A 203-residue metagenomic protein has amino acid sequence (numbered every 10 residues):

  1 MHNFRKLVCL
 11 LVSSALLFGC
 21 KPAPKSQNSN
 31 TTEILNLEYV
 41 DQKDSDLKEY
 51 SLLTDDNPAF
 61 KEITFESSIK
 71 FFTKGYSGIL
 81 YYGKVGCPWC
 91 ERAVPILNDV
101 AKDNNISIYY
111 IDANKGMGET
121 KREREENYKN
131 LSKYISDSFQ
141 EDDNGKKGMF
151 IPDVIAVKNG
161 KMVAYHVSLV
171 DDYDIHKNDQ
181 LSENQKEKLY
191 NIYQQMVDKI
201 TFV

Functional and structural regions predicted by a protein language model:
M1-V8: Bacterial N-terminal signal peptides that target proteins for export
L16-G19: C-terminal motif of bacterial Sec signal peptides marking the signal peptidase cleavage site
P24-G75, N184-V203: N-terminal leader/targeting and pre-domain segments
T73-C87, L97: Short active-site neighborhood of thiol/selenol oxidoreductases, capturing the structured segment around
C87-C90, V154: The canonical Cys-X-X-Cys-His
E91-N104: Typically the conserved alpha-helix immediately C-terminal to a functionally engaged Cys/Sec in thioredoxin-like
D112-V163, M196: Thioredoxin-like thiol-disulfide oxidoreductase module
G145-V203: Non-catalytic, surface beta->alpha helical segment in thiol-disulfide oxidoreductase systems
